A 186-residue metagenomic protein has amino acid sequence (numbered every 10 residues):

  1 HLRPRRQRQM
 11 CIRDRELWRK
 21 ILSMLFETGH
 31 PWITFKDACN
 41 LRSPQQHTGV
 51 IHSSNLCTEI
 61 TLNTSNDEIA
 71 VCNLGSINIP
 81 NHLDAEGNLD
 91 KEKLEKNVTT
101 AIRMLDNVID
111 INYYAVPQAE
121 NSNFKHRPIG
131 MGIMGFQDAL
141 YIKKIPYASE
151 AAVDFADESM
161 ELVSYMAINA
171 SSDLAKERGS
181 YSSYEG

Functional and structural regions predicted by a protein language model:
H1-I12: Single conserved hydrophobic/aromatic residue that forms the stacking wall/gate of nucleotide- or nucleobase-binding
D14-L17, F26, D67-C72, V98-A101 (+4 more regions): Active-site-proximal structural scaffolding
K20, G135-A139, F155: A general alpha-helix detector
L25-N123, G135-A139: Function-dense linear segments that define catalytic or interfacial modules in macromolecule-processing proteins
N97-E120, I145-G186: Internal maturation/activation junctions in enzymes
R127-P146: Extended amphipathic alpha-helical segments enriched in small hydrophobics
